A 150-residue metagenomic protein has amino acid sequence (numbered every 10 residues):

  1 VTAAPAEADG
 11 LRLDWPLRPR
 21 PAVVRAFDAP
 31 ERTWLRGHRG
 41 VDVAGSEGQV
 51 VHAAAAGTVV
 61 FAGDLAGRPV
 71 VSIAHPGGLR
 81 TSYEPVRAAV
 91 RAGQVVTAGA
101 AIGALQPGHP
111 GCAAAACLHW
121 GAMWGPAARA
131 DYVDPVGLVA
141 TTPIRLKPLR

Functional and structural regions predicted by a protein language model:
V1-P5: Secretory targeting and sorting signals
E7-A22, A44, R91-A98, A116-R150: Acidic, glycine-rich catalytic/binding loops that coordinate metals and/or anionic ligands
P19, G37-R39, A55, G67-P69 (+2 more regions): Envelope-exposed proteins and targeting segments
A22-A53: Short glycine/threonine/proline-enriched tight-turn/helix- or strand-capping micro-motif at secondary-structure
V41-V43, V70-P76, G121: Short, acidic/hydrophobic/Gly-rich beta-strand patch recurrent on exposed beta strands that often constitutes part
V50-V60, V90-P107: Short, well-structured beta-strand-loop connectors
A54-A89: Zn2+-dependent peptidoglycan hydrolase active-site motif and core
V70-I73, V96-A113, L118: Short hydrophobic beta/alpha edge segments that flank linear recognition/processing sites
